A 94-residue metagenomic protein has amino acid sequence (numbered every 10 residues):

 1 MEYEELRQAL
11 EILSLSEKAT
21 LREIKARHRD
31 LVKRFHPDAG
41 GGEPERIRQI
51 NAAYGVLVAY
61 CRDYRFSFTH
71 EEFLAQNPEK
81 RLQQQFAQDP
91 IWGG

Functional and structural regions predicted by a protein language model:
M1-G94: C-terminal accessory/regulatory regions appended to core domains
